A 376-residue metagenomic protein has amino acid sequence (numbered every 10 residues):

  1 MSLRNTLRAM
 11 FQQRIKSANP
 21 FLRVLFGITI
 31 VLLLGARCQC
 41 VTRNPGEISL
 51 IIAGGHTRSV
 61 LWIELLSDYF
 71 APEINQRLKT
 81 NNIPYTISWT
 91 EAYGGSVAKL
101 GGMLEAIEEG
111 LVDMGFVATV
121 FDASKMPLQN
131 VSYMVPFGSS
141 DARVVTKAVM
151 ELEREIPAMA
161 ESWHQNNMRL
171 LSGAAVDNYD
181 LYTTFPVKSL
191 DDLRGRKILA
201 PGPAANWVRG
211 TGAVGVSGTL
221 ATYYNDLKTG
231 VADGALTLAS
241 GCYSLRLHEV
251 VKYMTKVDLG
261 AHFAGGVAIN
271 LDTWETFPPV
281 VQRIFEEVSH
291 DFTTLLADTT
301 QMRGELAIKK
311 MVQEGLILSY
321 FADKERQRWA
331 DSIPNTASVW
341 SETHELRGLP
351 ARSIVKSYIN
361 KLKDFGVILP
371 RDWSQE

Functional and structural regions predicted by a protein language model:
M1-S17: N-terminal secretory signal peptides that target proteins for export/translocation
F11, N19, R23-G27, G35-V144 (+1 more regions): N-terminal secretory/targeting leader peptides
S140-A160: A gly/proline- and charged-residue-enriched helix-loop-helix capping module
